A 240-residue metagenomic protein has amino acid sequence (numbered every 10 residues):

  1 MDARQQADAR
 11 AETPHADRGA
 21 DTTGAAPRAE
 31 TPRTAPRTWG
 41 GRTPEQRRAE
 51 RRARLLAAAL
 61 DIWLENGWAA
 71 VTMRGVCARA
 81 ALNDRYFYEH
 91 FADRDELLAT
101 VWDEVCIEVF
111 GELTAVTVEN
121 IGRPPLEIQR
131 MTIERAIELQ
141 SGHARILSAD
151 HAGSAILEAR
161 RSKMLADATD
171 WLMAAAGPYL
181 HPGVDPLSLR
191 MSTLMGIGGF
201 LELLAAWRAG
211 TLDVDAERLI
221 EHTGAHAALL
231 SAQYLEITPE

Functional and structural regions predicted by a protein language model:
M1-T38, A174-G177, A206-E240: C-terminal peripheral helix-coil segments that are non-catalytic and often amphipathic
R37-P44, R48: Basic DNA-binding region of bZIP-type proteins
R48-A59, V76, V101-V105, V109: Generic hydrophobic, amphipathic alpha-helix propensity
R54, A58-N66, E108-E119, G199-G210: Solvent-exposed, amphipathic alpha-helical segments
R54, I62-E96, T100: Helix-turn-helix
T100, T114-G142, I220: Hydrophobic alpha-helical connector segments
T114-T117, I146-I156: Short linear capping/connector segments at secondary-structure termini
R135, A155-L180, L187-E202, E221 (+1 more regions): Amphipathic alpha-helical packing segments from all-alpha helical-bundle domains
